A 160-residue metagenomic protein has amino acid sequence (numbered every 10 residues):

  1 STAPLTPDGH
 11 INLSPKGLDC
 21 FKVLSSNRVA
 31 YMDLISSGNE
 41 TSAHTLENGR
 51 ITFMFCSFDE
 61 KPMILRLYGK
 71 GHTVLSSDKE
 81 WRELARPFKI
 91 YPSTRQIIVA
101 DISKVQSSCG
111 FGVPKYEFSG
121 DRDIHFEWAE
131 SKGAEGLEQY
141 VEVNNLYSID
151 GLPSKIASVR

Functional and structural regions predicted by a protein language model:
S1-R160: Binding-site signature for planar aromatic cofactors or substrates
